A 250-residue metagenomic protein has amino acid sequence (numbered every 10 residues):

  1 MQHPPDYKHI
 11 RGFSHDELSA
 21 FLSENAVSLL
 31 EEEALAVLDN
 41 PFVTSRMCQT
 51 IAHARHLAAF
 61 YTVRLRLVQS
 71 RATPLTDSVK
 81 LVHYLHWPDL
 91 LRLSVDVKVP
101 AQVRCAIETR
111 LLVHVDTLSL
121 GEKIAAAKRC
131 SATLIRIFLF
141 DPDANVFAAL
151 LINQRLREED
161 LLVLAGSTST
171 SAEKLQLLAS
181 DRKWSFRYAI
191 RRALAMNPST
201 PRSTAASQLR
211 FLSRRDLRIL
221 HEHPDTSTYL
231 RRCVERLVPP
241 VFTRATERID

Functional and structural regions predicted by a protein language model:
M1-D250: Alpha-helical scaffold segments
